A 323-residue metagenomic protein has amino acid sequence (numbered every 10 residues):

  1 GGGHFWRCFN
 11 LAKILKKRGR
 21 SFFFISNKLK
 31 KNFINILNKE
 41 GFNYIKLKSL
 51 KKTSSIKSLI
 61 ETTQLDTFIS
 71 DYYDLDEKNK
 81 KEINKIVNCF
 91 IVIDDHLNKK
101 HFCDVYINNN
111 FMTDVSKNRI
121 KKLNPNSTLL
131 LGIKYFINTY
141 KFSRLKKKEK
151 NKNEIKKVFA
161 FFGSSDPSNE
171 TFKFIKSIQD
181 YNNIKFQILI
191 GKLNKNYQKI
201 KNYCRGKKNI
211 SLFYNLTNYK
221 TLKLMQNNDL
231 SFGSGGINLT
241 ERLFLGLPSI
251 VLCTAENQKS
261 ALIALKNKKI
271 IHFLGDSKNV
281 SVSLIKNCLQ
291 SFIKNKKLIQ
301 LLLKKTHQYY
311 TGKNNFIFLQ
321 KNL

Functional and structural regions predicted by a protein language model:
G1-G2, R7-K17, I25-P125: Active-site and donor-binding regions of nucleotide-sugar-utilizing enzymes
S21-K28, F186-K192: Short internal beta-strands
F102-N169, Y197: A nucleotide-sugar donor-handling region in carbohydrate enzymes
K146-K147, K152-N227: Donor-nucleotide binding loops and adjacent catalytic segments primarily of GT-B fold Leloir glycosyltransferases
M225-I237: Acidic donor-binding loop of glycosyltransferase active sites
L239-L284: Catalytic binding pocket for nucleotide-activated donors in carbohydrate/polymer assembly enzymes
H272, S277-H307: Conserved donor-nucleotide binding/catalytic region of nucleotide-linked donor-dependent transferases
T311-L323: C-terminal alpha-helical cap of glycosyltransferases
